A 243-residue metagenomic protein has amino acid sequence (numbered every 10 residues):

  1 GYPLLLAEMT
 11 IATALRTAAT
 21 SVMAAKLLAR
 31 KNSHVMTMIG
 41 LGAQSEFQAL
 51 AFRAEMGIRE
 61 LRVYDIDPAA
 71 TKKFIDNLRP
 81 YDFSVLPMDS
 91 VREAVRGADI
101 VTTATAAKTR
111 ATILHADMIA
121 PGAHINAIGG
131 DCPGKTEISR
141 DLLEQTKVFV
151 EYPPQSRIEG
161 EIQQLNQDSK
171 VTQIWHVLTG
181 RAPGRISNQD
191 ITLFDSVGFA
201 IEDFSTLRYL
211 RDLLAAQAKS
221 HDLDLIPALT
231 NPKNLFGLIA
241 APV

Functional and structural regions predicted by a protein language model:
Y2-V35, K72, N166-V243: NAD(P)-dependent dehydrogenase/reductase Rossmann-like domain
G40-G42: Glycine-rich Rossmann-fold phosphate-binding loop(s) that bind the pyrophosphate of adenine dinucleotide cofactors
S45-E46: N-terminal Rossmann-fold NAD(P) dinucleotide-binding loop
E55-R79: NAD(P)-binding Rossmann-fold cofactor-contacting core
S84-E93, F149: Short acidic-hydrophobic, aromatic-tinged amphipathic segments that line or gate anion-handling sites
R92, G97, K108-H124, I138-S139: Rossmann-fold NAD(P) dinucleotide-binding segment
T102-T105, A127-I128, E151, L207: Short, well-ordered coil/turn residues at beta-beta hairpins and beta-strand->alpha-helix junctions within
M118-S187: Rossmann-fold NAD(P)-binding glycine/threonine-rich loop
